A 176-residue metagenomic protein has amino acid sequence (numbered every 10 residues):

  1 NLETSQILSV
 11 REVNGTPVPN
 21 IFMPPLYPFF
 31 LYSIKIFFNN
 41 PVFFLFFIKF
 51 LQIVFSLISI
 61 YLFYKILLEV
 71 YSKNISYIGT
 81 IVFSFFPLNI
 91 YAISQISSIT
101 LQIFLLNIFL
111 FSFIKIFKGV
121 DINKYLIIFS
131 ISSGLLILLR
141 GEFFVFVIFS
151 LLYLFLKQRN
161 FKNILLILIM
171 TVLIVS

Functional and structural regions predicted by a protein language model:
N1-P19, L26: Extracytosolic helix-loop segments that constitute the early lumenal/periplasmic catalytic or substrate-binding loops
I21, P25-Y32, F37-I58, A92-Q95: Loop-to-helix entry region of an early transmembrane alpha helix in multi-pass inner-membrane enzymes
F47-Y71, I108-S112: Transmembrane-helix motifs of polytopic, lipid-linked glycan transferases
L62-K65, L101-K118, I128-S133, V147-L151: Specific aromatic-rich, kink-prone transmembrane helix
V70-K73, F109-L126, L154-Q158: Membrane-interface transmembrane helices that cradle and orient dolichyl/undecaprenyl
G79-P87, F104, F111, S133-I137: Short helix- or helix-capping micro-motifs that position conserved polar/aromatic residues at function-defining sites
L88-L101, L139: Short acidic/glycine- and proline-prone juxtamembrane loop motifs at membrane-interface regions of multi-pass membrane
Y125-R140, L151, M170-S176: Membrane-interface alpha helices of multi-pass inner-membrane proteins
